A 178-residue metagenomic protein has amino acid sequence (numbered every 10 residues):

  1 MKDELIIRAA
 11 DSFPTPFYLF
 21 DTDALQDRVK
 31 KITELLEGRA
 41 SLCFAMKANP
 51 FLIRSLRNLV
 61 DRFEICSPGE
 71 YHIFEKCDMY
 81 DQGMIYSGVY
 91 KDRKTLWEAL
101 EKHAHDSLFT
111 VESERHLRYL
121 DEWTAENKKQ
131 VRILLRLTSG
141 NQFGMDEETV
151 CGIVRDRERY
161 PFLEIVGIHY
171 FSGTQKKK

Functional and structural regions predicted by a protein language model:
K2-P16: Generic N-terminal amphipathic, Lys/Arg-enriched alpha-helix
L25-R28, I32: Alpha-helical packing segments of well-folded alpha/beta enzyme cores
A40-K178: Active-site-proximal beta-alpha core segment in soluble small-molecule metabolic enzymes
